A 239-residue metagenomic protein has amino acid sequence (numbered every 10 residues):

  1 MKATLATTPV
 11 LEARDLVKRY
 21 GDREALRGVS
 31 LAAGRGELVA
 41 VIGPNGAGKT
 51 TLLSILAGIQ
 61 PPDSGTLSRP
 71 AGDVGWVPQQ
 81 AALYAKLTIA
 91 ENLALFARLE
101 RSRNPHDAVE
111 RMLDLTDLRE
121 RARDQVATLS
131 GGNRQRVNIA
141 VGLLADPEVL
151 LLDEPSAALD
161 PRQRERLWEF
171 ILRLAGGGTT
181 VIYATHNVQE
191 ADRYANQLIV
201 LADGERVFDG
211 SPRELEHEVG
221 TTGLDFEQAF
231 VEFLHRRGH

Functional and structural regions predicted by a protein language model:
I42-P44: The feature captures the beta-strand-to-loop junction immediately N-terminal to the Walker
A57: Helix-to-loop junction immediately C-terminal to a conserved catalytic motif
A94, R98-R121: Conserved ABC ATPase "signature" region
Q125-L129: Conserved ABC ATPase signature
L150-E154: Catalytic Walker B motif of ABC-type/P-loop ATPase nucleotide-binding domains
A191-R193: A short, surface-exposed alpha-helical micro-motif characterized by mixed small hydrophobic and charged/polar residues
